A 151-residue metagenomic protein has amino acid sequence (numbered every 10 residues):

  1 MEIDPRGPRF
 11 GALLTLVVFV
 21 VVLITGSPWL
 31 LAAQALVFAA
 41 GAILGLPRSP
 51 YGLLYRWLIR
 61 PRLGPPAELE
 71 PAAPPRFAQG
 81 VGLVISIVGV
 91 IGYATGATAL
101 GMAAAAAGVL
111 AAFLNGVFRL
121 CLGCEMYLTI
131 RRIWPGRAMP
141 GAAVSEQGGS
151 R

Functional and structural regions predicted by a protein language model:
M1-R151: Membrane-interfacial helix-loop segments of redox and metal-homeostasis proteins, especially TM-loop-TM junctions
